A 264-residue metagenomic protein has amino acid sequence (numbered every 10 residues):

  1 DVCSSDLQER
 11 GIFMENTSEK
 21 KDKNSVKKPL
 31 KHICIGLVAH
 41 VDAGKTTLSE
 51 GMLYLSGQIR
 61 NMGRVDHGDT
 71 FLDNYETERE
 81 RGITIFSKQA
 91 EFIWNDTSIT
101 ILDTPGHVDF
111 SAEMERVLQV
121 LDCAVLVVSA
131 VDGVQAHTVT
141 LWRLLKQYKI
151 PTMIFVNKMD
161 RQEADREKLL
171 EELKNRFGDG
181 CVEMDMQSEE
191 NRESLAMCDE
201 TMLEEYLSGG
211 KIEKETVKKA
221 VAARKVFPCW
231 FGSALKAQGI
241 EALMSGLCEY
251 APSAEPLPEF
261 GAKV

Functional and structural regions predicted by a protein language model:
D1-S4: Short, small-residue-biased leader/transition segments that mark boundaries at the very start of proteins
E9-V264: Structural and coupling elements of P-loop NTPases
